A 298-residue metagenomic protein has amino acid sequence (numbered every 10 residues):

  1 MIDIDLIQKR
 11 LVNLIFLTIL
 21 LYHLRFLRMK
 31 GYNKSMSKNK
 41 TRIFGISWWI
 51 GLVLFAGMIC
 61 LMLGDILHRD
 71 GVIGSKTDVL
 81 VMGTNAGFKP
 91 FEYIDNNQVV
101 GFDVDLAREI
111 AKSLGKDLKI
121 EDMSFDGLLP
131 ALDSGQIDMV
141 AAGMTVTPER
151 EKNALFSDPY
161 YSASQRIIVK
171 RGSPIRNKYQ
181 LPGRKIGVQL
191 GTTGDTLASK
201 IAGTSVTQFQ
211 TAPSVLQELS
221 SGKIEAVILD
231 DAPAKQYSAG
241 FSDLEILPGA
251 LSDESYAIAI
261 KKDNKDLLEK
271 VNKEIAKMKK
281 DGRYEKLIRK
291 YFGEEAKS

Functional and structural regions predicted by a protein language model:
M1-D3, I7-T77, S298: Short, low-complexity disordered leader/linker segments with a strong preference for bacterial N-terminal type II
S47-L52, C60-L67, T193-Q210, D243-A250 (+1 more regions): Ligand-binding clefts/hinges and TM-proximal coupling segments of bilobed small-molecule sensing domains
G64-I66, V104-S113, I175, Y179-Q180 (+3 more regions): Extended ligand-binding regions for polar small-molecule ligands
I73-M144: Extracytoplasmic small-molecule ligand-binding "clamshell" domains of the periplasmic binding protein/Venus flytrap
A86, Y161-V169, D231, K235-A276 (+1 more regions): Periplasmic-binding protein-like
K116, T145-V146, D158-V206: A conserved helix-loop-strand patch within extracytoplasmic ligand-binding domains of the periplasmic binding
I120-P130, L190-T193, T207-S221: Short helix-initiation/N-cap motifs at beta->coil->alpha
P130, G143-K152, L197, S220 (+1 more regions): A ligand-binding cleft/hinge motif common to bilobed small-molecule-binding domains
